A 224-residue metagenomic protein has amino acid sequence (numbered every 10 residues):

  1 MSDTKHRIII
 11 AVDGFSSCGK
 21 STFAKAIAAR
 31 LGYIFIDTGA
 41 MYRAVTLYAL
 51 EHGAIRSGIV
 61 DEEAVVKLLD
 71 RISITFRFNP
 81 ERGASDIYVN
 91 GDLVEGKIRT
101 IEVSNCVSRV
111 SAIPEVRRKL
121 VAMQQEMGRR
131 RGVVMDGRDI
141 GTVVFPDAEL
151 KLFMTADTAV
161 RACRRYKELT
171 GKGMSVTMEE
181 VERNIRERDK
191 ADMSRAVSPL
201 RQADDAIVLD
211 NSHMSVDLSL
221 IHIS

Functional and structural regions predicted by a protein language model:
V12: Hydrophobic anchor at the beta1->P-loop junction of P-loop NTPases
S16: The conserved Walker
K20: Conserved lysine of the Walker
F23: Hydrophobic positions on the alpha1 helix immediately C-terminal to the Walker A/P-loop
R30-I98: N-terminal phosphate/diphosphate-binding loop that engages ATP/GTP or pyrophosphate donors across diverse enzyme folds
L68, F78-N79, Q124-R130, R138-V143 (+2 more regions): Small-molecule kinase domains that catalyze NTP-dependent phosphoryl transfer to phosphate-bearing small molecules
E95-K172: ATP-dependent NMP and nucleoside kinases share a basic, alpha-helical "lid"
I221-I223: Conserved small/polar residues in nucleotide/adenosyl-binding loops
